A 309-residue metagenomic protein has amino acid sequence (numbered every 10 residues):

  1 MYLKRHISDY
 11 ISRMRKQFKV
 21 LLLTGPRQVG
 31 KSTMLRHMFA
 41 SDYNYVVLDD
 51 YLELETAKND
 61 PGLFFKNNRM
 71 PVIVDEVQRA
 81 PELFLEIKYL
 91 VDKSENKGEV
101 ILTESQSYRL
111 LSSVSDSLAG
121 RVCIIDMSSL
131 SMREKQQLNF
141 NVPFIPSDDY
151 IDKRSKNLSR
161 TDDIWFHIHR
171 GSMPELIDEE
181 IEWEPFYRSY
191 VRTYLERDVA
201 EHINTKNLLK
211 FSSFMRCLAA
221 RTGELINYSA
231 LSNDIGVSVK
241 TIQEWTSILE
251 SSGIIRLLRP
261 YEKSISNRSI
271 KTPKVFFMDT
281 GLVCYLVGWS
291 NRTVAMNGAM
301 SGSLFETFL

Functional and structural regions predicted by a protein language model:
M1-R15: N-terminal pre-Walker A segment at the start of P-loop NTPase domains
L23: Hydrophobic anchor at the beta1->P-loop junction of P-loop NTPases
P26: P-loop (Walker A) phosphate-binding loop of NTP-binding proteins
K31-S32: Conserved lysine of the Walker
Y43-P71: Short glycine-rich substrate-engagement loop in P-loop NTPases that contacts/grips substrate
F84-Y108, S112-S117: Conserved catalytic/switch belt of AAA+ P-loop NTPases
S112-A220, E224: Interdomain motor-coupling "hinge/lid" segment immediately C-terminal to the ATP-binding subdomain of NTP-driven enzymes
I177-L309: Accessory nucleic acid-recognition modules appended to NTPase machines
